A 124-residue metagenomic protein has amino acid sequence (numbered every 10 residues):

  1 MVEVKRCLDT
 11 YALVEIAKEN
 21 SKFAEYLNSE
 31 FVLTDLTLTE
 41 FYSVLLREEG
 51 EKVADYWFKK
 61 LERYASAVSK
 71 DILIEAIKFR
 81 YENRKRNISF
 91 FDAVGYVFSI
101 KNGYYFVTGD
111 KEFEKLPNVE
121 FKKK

Functional and structural regions predicted by a protein language model:
M1-K5, Y96, I100-K124: Acidic, PIN/NYN-like endoribonuclease modules and their adjacent C-terminal/linker elements
M1-L33, V44-Y56: Short, well-structured N-terminal submotif of metal-dependent ribonuclease cores
V14, L36-S66, D71-E75: Active-site-proximal, substrate-binding regions of enzyme catalytic domains and RNA-binding/basic surfaces
S29-L33, R63-Y64, P117-K124: Active-site regions of enzymes building and remodeling cell-envelope glycoconjugates
E49-K52, R84, K123-K124: Short, hinge-like loop/turn segments at secondary-structure boundaries
S66-Y105: Active-site neighborhoods of divalent-metal-dependent phosphate/nucleic-acid chemistry enzymes
